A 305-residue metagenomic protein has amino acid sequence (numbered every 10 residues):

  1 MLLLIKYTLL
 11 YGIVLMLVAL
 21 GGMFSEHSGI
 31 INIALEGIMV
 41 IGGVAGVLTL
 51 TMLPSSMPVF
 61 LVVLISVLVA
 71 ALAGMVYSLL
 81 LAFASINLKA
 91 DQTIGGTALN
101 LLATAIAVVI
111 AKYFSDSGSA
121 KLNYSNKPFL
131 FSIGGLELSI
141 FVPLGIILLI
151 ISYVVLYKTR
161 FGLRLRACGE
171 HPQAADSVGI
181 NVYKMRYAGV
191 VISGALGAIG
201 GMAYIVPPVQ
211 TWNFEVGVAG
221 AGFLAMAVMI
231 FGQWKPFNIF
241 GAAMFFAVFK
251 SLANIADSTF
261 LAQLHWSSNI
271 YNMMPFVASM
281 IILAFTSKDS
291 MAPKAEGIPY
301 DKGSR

Functional and structural regions predicted by a protein language model:
M1-V18, I31, A45, P54-I65: Membrane-interfacial amphipathic/re-entrant helices at transmembrane-helix boundaries
V18-A19, G43-V47, T104-V108, V142-V154 (+4 more regions): Hydrophobic core segments of alpha-helical transmembrane domains in multi-pass membrane transport and ion-translocation
F24-A45, I86-L99, R164, V209-F223 (+1 more regions): Short, non-helical or kinked segments that cap or interrupt transmembrane helices
M57-L102, I147: Alpha-helical transmembrane segments within multi-pass membrane transporters and channels
Q92, A103-K158, T259-I270, G297-R305: Transmembrane helix-bundle core of multi-pass membrane transporters and related energy-transducing complexes
E137-N213, P236, G241: Helix-loop-helix "hairpin" substructures at the membrane interface of multi-pass membrane proteins
S152, E170-K184, D257-R305: Cytosolic-side transmembrane-helix boundaries in multi-pass membrane proteins
W212-F276: Transmembrane alpha-helical segments in multi-pass inner-membrane proteins
